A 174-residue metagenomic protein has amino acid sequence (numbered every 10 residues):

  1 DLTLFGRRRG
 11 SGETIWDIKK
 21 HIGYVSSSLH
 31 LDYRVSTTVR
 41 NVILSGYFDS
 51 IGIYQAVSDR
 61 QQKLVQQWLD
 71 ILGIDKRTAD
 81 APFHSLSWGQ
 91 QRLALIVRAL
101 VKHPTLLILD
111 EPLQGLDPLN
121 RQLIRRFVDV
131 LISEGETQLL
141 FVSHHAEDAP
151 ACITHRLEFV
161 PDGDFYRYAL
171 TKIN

Functional and structural regions predicted by a protein language model:
D1-D17, P82: ABC ATPase NBD Q-loop/coupling interface
S26-S85: ABC-family P-loop ATPase nucleotide-binding domains
I96: Hydrophobic anchor residue at the start of the ABC signature
H103: Conserved catalytic motifs of ABC-family nucleotide-binding domains
L107-E111: Catalytic Walker B motif of ABC-type/P-loop ATPase nucleotide-binding domains
P118-L119: Helix N-cap at the start of a conserved alpha-helix in ABC-type nucleotide-binding domains
H145-C152: Conserved H-loop
